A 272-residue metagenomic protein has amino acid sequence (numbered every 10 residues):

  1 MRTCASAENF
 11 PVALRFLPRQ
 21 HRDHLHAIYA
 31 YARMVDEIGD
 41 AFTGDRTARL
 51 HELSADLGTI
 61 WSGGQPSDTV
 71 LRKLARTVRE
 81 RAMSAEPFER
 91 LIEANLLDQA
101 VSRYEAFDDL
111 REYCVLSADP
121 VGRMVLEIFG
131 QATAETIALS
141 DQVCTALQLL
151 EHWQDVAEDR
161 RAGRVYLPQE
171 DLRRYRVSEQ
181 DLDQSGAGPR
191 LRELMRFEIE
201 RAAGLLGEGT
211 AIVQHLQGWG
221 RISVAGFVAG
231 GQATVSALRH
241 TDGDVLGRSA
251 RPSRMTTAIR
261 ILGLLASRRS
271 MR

Functional and structural regions predicted by a protein language model:
M1-Q148, W153-R272: Catalytic cores of Mg2+-dependent Asp-rich isoprenoid enzymes
